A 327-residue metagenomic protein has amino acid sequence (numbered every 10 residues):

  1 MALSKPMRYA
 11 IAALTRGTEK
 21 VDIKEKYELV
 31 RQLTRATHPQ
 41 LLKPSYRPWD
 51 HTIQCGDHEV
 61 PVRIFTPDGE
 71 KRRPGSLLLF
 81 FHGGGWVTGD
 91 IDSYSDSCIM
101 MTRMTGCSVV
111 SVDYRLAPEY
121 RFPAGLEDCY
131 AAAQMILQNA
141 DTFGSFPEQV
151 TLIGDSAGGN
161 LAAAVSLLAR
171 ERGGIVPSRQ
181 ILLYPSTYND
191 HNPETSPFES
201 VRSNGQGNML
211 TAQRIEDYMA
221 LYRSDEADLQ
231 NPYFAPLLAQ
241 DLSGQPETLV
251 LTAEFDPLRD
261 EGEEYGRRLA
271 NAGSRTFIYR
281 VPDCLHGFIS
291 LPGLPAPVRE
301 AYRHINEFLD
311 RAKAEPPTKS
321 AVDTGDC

Functional and structural regions predicted by a protein language model:
S4-T52: An N-terminal hydrophobic leader/cap segment in hydrolases
P6, L42, R47-Q54, H58-C327: Alpha/beta-hydrolase superfamily serine-hydrolase fold, recognizing
